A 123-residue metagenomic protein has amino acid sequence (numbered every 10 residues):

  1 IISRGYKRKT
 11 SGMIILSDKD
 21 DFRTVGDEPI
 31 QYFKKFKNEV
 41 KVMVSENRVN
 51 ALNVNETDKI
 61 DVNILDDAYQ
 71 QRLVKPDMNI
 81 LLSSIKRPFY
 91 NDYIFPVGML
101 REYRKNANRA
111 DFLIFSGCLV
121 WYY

Functional and structural regions predicted by a protein language model:
Y6-Y123: Phosphate/Mg2+-binding loops and adjacent switch elements in nucleotide/diphosphate-handling enzyme cores
